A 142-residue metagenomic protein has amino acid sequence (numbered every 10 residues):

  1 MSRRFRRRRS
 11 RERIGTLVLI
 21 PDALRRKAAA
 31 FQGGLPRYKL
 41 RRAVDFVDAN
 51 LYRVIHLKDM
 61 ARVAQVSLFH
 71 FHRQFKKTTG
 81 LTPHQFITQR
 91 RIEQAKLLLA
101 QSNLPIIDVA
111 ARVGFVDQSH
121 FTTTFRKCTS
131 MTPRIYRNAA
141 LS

Functional and structural regions predicted by a protein language model:
M1-L24: A hydrophobic/aromatic-rich effector-binding and dimerization subdomain of bacterial HTH-type transcriptional regulators
M1-S2, V44, D48-L51, K96-A100: Regular secondary-structure segments
L17-A30, G34, R42, F46-D48 (+2 more regions): Basic/polar phosphate-binding segments, predominantly the helix-turn-helix DNA-binding elements of transcriptional
V54, N103-L104: Residue at a beta-strand N-cap/secondary-structure junction
A100, Y136, L141-S142: C-terminal "cap" of GNAT-fold acetyltransferases
L104-P105, H120: Residue-level recognition of oxygen-bearing side chains
